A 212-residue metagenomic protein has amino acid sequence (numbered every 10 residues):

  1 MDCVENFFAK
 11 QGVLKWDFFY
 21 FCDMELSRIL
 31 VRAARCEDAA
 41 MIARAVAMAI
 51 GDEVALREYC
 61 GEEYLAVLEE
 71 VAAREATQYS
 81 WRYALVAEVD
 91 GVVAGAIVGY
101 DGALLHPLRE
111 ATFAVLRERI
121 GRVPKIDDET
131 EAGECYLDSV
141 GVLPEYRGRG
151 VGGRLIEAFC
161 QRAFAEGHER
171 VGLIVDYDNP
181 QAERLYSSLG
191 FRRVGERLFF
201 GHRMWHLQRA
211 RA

Functional and structural regions predicted by a protein language model:
D2-N6, V13-E37, R57, A212: Conserved N-terminal entry element of GNAT/NAT acetyltransferase domains
I50-A72, R109, L116-R119: Conserved GNAT-fold acetyl-CoA-binding loop/helix
E62-A84, E88-D90, A94: Active-site rim helix/loop that mediates acceptor-substrate recognition in acyltransferases
V86, V92-D101, Y136, G141: Conserved beta-strand in the GNAT
D101-S139: Conserved acyl-donor/pantetheine-binding loop and adjacent beta-alpha core of acyl/acetyltransferases and related
G133-C135, R147, A163-I174: Conserved GNAT acetyl-CoA-binding A-motif
D138-R147, L173-A182, L198-M204, Q208-A210: Conserved beta-strand-loop-alpha-helix junction that forms the acyl-donor binding cleft
G148-A165, R184-S188: Conserved acetyl-CoA-binding loop-helix of GNAT-fold acetyltransferases
